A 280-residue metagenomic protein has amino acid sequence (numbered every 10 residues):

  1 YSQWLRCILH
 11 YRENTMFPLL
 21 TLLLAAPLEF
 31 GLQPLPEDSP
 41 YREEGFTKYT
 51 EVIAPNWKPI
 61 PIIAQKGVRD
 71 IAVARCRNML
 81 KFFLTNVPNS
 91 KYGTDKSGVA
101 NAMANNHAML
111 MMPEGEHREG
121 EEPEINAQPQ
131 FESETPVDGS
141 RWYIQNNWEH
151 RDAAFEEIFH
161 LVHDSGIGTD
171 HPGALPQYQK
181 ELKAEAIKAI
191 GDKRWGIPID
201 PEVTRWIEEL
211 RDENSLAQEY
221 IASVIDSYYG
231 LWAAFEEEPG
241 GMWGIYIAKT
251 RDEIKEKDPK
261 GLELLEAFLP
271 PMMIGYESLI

Functional and structural regions predicted by a protein language model:
Y1, H10-N14: Intrinsic-disorder-associated, low-complexity terminal segments enriched in Asp/Asn/His/Tyr and depleted of Lys/Arg
N14-L23: Sec-dependent signal peptide recognition, specifically the positively charged N-region followed immediately by
A26-A54: N-terminal low-complexity, Pro/Thr/Ser-rich intrinsically disordered segments that act as propeptides or flexible
E43-Y49, W57-I197, P201-E202: Acidic/His-rich structured neighborhood in mature extracellular/periplasmic domains
G166-E237, M242-G244: Post-HExxH zinc-binding segment in Zn-dependent metallohydrolases
I221-I280: Pan-zinc metallopeptidase signature
